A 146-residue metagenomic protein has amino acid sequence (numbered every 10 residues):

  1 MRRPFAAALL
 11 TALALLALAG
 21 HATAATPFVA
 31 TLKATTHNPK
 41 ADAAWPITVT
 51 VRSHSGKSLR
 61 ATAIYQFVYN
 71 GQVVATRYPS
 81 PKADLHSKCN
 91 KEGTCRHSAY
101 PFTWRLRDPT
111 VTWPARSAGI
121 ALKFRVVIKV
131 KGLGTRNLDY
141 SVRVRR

Functional and structural regions predicted by a protein language model:
A8-A17: Bacterial N-terminal signal peptides
K33-P39: Short beta-strand segments of immunoglobulin-like
A43-I47: Structural beta-strand segments of beta-rich domains
R52-S80, L122: Short flexible loop/turn segments that cap and initiate beta-strands
V73-W104, S141: Solvent-exposed serine/threonine-rich low-complexity stretches and specific carbohydrate-binding patches
T110-K123: Short glycine/proline/serine/threonine-rich loop/turn segments at secondary-structure transition edges
K123-G134: Enriched for extracellular/lumenal, surface-exposed ectodomains of secreted and cell-surface proteins
G132-R146: Short beta-strand elements
